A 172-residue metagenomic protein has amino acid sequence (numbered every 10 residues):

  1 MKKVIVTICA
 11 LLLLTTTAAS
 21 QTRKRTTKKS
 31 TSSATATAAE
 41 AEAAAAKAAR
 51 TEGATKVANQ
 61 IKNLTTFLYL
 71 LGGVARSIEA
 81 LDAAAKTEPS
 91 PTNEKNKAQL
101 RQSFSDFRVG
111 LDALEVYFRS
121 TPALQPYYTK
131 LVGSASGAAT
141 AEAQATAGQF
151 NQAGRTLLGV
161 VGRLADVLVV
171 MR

Functional and structural regions predicted by a protein language model:
M1-Q21: Sec-dependent N-terminal signal peptides
R25-A98: Immediate post-signal-peptide N-terminus of mature secreted/exported proteins
A83-P89, D112-R119, E142-F150: Short, flexible helix-adjacent loops and helix caps
E94-R101, L124-V132, N151-V160: Short, charged, amphipathic alpha-helical segments
D106-Y127: Short, solvent-exposed, charged loop/turn and helix-capping segments that join or cap alpha-helices on peripheral
V160-R172: Short, charge-rich amphipathic alpha-helical segments embedded in non-transmembrane helical bundles/solenoids
